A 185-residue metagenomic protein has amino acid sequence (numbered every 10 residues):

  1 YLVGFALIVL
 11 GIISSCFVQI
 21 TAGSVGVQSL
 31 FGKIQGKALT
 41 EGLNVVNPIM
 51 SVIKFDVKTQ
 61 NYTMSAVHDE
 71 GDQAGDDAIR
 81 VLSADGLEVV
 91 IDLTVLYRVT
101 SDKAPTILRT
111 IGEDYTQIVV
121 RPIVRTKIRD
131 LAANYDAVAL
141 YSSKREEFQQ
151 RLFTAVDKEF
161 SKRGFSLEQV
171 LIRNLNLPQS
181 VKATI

Functional and structural regions predicted by a protein language model:
Y1-C16: Single-pass alpha-helical transmembrane signal-anchor segments
G4, E70-A78, E147-F153: Short, compositionally biased strand/turn segments that nucleate or flank brief secondary-structure elements
A6-L7, Q73-G75, K103, L131 (+1 more regions): Generic signal for short, ordered secondary-structure residues within or immediately flanking folded domains
L10, L177-I185: Long, charge-rich amphipathic alpha-helical coiled-coil "stalk/tentacle" segments that mediate oligomerization
S14-I123, K127: Hydrophobic membrane-anchoring helix/hairpin
L82-G86, V90-D92, L96-R98, T116-S180: Amphipathic, coiled-coil-like alpha-helical scaffolding segments used for oligomerization/assembly
